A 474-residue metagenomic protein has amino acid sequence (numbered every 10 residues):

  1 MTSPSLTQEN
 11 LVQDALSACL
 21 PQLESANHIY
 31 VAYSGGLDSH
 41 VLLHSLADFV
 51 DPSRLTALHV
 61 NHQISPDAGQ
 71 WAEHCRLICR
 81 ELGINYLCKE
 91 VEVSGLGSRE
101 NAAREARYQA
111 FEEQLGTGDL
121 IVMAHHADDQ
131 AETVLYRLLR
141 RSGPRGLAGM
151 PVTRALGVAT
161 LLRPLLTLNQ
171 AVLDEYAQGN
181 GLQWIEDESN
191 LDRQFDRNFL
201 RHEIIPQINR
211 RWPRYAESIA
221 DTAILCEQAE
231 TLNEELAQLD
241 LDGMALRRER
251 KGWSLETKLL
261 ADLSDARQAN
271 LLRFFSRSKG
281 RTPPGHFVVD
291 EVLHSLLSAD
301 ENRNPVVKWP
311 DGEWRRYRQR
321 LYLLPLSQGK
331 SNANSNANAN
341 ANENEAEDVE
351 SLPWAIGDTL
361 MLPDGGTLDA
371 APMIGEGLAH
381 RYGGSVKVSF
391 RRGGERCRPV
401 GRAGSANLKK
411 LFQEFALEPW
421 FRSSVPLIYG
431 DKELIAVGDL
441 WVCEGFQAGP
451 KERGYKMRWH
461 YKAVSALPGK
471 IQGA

Functional and structural regions predicted by a protein language model:
T2-P206, E235: Core alpha/beta nucleotide-donor-binding catalytic domains of modification enzymes
Q8-G35, T56, V91-V93, A106 (+2 more regions): AMP-forming adenylation/ATP pyrophosphatase catalytic core
N180, Q207-R211, A229, S278-K279: Change "in soluble alpha/beta enzymes" to "in soluble alpha/beta proteins
Q183-I185, R214-I219, N233: Short, structured loop/turn "capping" segments at alpha-beta junctions
N190-R197, I219-E227: Internal, active-site/partner-interface "lid" segment
L191-D196, R210, L260-L263: Noncatalytic alpha-helical scaffolds and linker/capping helices
H202-I219: Conserved anion/nucleotide-ligand pocket segment
